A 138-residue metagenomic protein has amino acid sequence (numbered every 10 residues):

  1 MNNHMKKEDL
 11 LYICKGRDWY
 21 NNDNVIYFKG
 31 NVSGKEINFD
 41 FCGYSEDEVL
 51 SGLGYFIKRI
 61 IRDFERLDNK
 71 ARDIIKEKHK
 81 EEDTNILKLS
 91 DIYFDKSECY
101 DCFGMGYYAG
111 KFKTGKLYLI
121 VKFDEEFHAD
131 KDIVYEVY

Functional and structural regions predicted by a protein language model:
M1-D18, K96-Y138: Acidic, proline/glycine-rich low-complexity IDRs
M1-H79: Long, contiguous N-terminal structural blocks used for assembly/anchoring
K29-S33, N38-Y44, S90, D95-S97 (+3 more regions): A structural detector for beta-sheet-dominated domains
E46-L50, D83-T84, K88, E125 (+1 more regions): General structural signal for secondary-structure boundaries
Y55-L117: Amphipathic protein-protein interaction modules
